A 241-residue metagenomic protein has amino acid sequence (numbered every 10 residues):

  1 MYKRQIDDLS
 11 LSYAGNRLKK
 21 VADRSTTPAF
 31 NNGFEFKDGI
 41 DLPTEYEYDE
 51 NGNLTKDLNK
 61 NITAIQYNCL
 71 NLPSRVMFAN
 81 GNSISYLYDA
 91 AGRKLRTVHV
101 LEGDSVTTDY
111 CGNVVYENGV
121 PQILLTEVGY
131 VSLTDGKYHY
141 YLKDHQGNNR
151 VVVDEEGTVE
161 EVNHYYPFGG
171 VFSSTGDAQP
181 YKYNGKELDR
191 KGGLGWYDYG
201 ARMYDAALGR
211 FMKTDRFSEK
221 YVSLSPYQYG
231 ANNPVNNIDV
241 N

Functional and structural regions predicted by a protein language model:
M1-D89, L95-H139, S174-K182: Acidic/glycine-rich beta-solenoid
Y2-Q5, V151-V152, G170-S173, R202-M212 (+3 more regions): Short, low-complexity export/processing leader segments characterized by acidic and small residues
L11, N118-Q122, E127, T134-A201 (+1 more regions): A motif-centric feature for acidic-aromatic and gly/ser/thr-rich catalytic loops and repeats
F36-I40, D189-R190, F217-K220: Short, contiguous acidic/charged loop-to-helix segments that flank catalytic cores in large enzymes
P43, D198-Y199, L224-S225: A conserved catalytic-core signature of glycosyltransferases
E50, C69, H145, D205-A207: A cytosolic small-molecule/anion-sensing beta-strand core signal
N59-K60, L70-L72, F78-G81, A91 (+8 more regions): An acidic- and aromatic-residue-enriched active-site/binding cleft used to recognize and process polar
